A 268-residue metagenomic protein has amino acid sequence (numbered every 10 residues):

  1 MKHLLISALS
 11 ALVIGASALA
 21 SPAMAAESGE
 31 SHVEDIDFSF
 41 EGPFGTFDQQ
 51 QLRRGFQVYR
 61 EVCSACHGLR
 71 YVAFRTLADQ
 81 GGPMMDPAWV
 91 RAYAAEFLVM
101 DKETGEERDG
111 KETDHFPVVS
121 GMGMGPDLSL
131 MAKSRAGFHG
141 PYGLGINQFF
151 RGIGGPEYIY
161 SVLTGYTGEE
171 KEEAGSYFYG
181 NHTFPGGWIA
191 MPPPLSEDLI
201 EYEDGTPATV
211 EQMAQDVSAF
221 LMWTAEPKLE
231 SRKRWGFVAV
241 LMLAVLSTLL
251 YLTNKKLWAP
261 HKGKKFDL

Functional and structural regions predicted by a protein language model:
M1-L12: Bacterial N-terminal signal peptides that target proteins for export
V13-M24: C-terminal segment of classical bacterial N-terminal signal peptides
H32-Q57, G68-G82, G205, A225 (+1 more regions): Electrostatic cytochrome c docking/interface patches
Y59-R70, V217: The canonical Cys-X-X-Cys-His
H67-V72, K133, P192: Detector for the c-type heme attachment site
A95-P185: Membrane-proximal low-complexity regions enriched in glycine and acidic/polar residues
T183-P185, M191-E226: Extended, hydrophilic extramembrane loops/domains of integral membrane proteins
R232-F237, L241-L268: Juxtamembrane interface at the cytosolic side of transmembrane helices
